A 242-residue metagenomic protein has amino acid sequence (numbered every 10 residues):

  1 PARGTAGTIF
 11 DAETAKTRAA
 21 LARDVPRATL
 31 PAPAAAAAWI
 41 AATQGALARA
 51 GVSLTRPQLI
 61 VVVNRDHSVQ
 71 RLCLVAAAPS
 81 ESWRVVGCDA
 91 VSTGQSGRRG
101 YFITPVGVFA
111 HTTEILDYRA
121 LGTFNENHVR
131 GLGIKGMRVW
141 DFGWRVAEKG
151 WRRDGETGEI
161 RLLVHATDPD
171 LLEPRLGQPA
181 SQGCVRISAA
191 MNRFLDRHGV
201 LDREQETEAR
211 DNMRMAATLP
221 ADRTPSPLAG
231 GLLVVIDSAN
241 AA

Functional and structural regions predicted by a protein language model:
P1-A242: N-terminal pre-domains immediately preceding structured catalytic cores
